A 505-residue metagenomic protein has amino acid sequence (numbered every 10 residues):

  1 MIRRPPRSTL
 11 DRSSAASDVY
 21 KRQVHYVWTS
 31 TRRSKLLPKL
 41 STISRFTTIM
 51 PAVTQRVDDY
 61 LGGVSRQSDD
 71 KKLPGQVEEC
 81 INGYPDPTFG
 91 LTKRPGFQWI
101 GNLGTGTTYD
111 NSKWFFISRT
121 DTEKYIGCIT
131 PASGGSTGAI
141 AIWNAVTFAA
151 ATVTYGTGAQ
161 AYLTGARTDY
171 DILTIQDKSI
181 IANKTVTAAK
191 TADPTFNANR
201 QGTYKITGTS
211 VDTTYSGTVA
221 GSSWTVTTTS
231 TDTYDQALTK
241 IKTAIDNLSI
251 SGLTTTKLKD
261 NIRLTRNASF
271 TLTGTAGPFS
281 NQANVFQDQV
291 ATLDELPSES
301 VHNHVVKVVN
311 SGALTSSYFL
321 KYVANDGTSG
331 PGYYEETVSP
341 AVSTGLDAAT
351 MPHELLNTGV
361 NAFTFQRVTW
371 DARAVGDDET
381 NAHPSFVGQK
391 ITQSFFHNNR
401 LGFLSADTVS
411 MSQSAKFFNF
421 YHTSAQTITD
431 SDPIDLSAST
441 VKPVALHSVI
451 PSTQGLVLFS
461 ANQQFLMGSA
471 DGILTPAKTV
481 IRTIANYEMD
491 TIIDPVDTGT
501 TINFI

Functional and structural regions predicted by a protein language model:
M1-Q23: Single conserved hydrophobic/aromatic residue that forms the stacking wall/gate of nucleotide- or nucleobase-binding
S44-F148, Q289-L446, I505: N-terminal beta-propeller domains
Y109-S118, Q160-L173, K390-Q393, A445-H447 (+1 more regions): Repeated scaffold domains used in trafficking and secretory/extracellular systems, primarily beta-propellers
D110-F115, T122-K124, C128-D177, N183 (+2 more regions): Extended, beta-strand-rich, solvent-exposed assembly scaffolds of outer structural proteins
E123-K124, D177, N399, Q454 (+1 more regions): Short coil/turn segments that connect the beta-strands within blades of beta-propeller domains
F148-T152, D430, G472-V480: Beta-strand initiation motifs
S439-I505: Beta-sheet-dominated scaffold domains
